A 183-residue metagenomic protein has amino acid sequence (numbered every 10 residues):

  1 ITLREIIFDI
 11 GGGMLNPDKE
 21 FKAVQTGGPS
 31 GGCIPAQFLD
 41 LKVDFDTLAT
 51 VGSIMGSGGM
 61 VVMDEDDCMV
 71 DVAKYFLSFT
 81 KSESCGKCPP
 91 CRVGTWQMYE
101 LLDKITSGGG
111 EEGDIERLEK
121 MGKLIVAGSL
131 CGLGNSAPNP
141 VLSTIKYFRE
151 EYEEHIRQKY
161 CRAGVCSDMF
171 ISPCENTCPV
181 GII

Functional and structural regions predicted by a protein language model:
I1-I182: Redox cofactor-anchoring modules in respiratory/redox and cofactor-processing assemblies
